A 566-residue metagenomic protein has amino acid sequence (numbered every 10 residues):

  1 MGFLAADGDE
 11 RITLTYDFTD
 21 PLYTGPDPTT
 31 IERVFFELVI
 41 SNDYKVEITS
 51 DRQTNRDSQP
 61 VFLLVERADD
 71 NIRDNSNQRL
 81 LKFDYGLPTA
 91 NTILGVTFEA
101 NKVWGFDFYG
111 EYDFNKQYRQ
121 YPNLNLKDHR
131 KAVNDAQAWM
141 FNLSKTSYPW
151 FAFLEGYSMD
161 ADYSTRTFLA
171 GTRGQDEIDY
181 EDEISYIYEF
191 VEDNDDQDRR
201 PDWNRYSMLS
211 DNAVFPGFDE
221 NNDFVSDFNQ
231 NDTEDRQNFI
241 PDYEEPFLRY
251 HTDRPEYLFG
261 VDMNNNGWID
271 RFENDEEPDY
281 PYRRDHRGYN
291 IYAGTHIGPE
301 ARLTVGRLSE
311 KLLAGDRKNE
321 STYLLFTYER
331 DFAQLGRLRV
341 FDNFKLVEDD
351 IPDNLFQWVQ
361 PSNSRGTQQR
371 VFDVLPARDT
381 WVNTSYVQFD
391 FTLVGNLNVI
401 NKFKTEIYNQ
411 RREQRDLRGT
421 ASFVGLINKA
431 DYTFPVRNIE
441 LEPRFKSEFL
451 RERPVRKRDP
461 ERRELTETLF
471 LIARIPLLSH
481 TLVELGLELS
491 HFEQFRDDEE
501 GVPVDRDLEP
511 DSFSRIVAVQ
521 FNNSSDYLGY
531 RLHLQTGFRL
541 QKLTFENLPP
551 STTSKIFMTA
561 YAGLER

Functional and structural regions predicted by a protein language model:
M1-K402, E406-R411, T433-R444, L450-R453 (+5 more regions): Surface-exposed, low-hydrophobicity segments enriched in Gly/Pro/acidic/Ser residues that characterize the mature
T89-A90, R284, A421-F423, E464: Generic helix N-cap/helix-start motif at coil->alpha-helix transitions
G110, R412-Q414, P454-K457, R496-E500: Short, tandemly repeated low-complexity microdomains enriched for cysteine and small residues
G294, V305, V424, D431 (+1 more regions): Extended low-complexity, intrinsically disordered segments associated with secretion/export and membrane-tethering
P376, D390, R418-G419, E461: Tandem-repeat/low-complexity and Cys-motif detector
S422-I427, R458-R474: C-terminal extracellular loops and terminal segments of Gram-negative outer membrane beta-barrel proteins
L426-N428, E442-F445: Short beta-strand and adjoining strand-loop segment in the mid-core of the Rossmann-like NAD(P)-dependent dehydrogenase
R458-P460, F495-S514, P549-S551: Outer-membrane beta-barrel domain signature, especially the mid-to-C-terminal portions of large Gram-negative OMP
